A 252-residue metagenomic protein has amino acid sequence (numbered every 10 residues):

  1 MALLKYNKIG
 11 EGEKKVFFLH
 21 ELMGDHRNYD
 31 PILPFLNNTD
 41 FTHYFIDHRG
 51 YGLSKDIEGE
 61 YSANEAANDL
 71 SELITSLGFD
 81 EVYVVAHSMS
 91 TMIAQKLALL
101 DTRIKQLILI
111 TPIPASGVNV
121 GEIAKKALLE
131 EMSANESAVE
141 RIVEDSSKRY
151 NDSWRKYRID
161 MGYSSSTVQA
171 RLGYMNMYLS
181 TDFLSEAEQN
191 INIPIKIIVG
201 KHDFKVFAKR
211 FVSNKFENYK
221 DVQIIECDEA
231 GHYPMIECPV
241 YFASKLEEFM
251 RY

Functional and structural regions predicted by a protein language model:
M1-F17, N38-F41, D80, K148-N151 (+4 more regions): Alpha/beta-hydrolase fold catalytic core
K8-D56: Conserved HGGG/HGGXW glycine-rich cap/lid loop of the alpha/beta-hydrolase fold
N28-Y29, S54-G59, N119-G121, A208-K209: Conserved catalytic-core motifs of eukaryotic protein kinase domains, centered on the activation segment
Y44-V85, M89, S244: Active-site loop/oxyanion-hole signature of alpha/beta-hydrolase fold enzymes
K96-L100, I104-N135: Flexible "cap/lid" loop of the alpha/beta hydrolase fold
V118-V120, N135-N190: Conserved alpha/beta-hydrolase catalytic His-Asp/Glu region
I198-A230, I236: Conserved loop-alpha-helix segment in the C-terminal half of the alpha/beta-hydrolase fold that carries the catalytic
I236-E248: Post-His helix in hydrolase/transferase enzymes
